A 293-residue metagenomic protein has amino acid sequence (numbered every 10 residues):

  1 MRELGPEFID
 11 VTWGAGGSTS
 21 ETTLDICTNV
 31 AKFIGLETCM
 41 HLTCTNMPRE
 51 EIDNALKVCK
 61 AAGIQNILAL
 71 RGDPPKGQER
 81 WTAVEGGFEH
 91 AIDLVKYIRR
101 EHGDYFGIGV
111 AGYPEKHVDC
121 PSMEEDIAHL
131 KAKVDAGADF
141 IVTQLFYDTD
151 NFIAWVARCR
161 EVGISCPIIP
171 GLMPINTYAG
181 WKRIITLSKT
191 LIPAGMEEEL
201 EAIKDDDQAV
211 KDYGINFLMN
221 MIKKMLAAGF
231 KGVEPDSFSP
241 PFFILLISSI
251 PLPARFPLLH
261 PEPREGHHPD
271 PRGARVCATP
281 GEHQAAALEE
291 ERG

Functional and structural regions predicted by a protein language model:
M1-T12, A136: Catalytic domains of carbohydrate-active enzymes, especially glycoside hydrolases
I9, C59, K133, G137 (+3 more regions): Conserved, mostly hydrophobic/aromatic
T12-G16, H41-M47, G72-D73, A111-H117 (+5 more regions): Active-site beta-loop-alpha junctions enriched in small/polar residues
G17-N29, P48-N54, P74-I98, C120-M123 (+4 more regions): Active-site-adjacent beta->alpha loops and helix N-cap segments on the catalytic face of soluble alpha/beta enzymes
E85-P114, A157, E161-M221, A274-G293: Active-site pocket-lining/capping segments in soluble small-molecule metabolic enzymes
Y97-V142, A209-V210, N216-A228, S249-P251: Active-site/ligand-binding-proximal alpha/beta "capping" segment
